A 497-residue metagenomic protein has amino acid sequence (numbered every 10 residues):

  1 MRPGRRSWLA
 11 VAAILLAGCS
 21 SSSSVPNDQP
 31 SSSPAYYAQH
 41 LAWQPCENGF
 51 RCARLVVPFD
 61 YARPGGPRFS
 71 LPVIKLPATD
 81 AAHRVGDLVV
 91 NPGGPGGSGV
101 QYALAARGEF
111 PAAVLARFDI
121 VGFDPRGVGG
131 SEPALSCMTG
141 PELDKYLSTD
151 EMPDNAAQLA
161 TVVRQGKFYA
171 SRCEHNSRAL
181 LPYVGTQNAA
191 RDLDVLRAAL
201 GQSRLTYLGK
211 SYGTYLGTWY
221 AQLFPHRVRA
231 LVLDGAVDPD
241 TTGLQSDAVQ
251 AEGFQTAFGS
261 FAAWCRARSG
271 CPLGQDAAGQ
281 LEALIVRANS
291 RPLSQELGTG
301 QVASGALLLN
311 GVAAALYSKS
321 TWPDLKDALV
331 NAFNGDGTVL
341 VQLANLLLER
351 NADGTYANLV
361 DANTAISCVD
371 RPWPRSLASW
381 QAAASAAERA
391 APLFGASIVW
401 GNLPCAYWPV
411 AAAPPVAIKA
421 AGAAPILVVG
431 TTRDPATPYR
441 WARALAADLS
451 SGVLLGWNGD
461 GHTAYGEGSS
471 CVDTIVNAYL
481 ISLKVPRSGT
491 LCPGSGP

Functional and structural regions predicted by a protein language model:
M1-L9: Bacterial N-terminal signal peptides that target proteins for export
L15-G18: C-terminal motif of bacterial Sec signal peptides marking the signal peptidase cleavage site
S20-S23: Bacterial signal peptide processing site
V25-L307, A365-P497: Gly/Pro-rich cap/lid or specificity-loop segments adjacent to the active site
V237-Q255, K326-V330, G337-A352: Flexible "cap/lid" loop of the alpha/beta hydrolase fold
L293-N310, Y317-T321, D353-D361: Structural motif
L316-G335, W373-A378: Short helix-capping/linker segments at secondary-structure and domain boundaries
T338-R371, R375-S376, W380: Long, low-complexity segments enriched in small/aliphatic residues
